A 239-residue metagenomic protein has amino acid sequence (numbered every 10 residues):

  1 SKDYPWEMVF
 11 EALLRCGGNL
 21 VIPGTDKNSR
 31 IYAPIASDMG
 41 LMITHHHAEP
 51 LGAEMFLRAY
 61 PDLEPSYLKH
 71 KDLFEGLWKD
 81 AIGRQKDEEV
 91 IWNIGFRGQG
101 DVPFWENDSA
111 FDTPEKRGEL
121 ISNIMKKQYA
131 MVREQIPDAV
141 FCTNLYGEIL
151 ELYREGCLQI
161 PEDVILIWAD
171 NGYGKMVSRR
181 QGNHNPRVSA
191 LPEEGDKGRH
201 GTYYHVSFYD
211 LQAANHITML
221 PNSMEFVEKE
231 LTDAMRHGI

Functional and structural regions predicted by a protein language model:
S1, A48, I94-D101, Y204-S207: Short loop/turn segments at strand-loop or loop-helix junctions that form parts of catalytic or ligand-binding pockets
K2-M39, H46, P50: A conserved hydrophobic secondary-structure block that centers on an alpha-helix together with its immediately flanking
D3-E7, R15, T25-R30, L68-E75 (+5 more regions): Conserved structured core elements
L14, N19-G24, H47, W168-G174 (+1 more regions): Structured mid-domain segments that build the active-site/substrate or prosthetic-cofactor binding neighborhood
G18, M42-L51, L57-L63, Y67-I82: Active-site cavity-forming subdomains of large catalytic enzyme subunits
D26-D38, P65-K197: Gly/Pro-rich turn-and-neighbor structural signature
H45-E54, A139-L145, W168-A169, H205: A generic structural motif
A53-F56, D101-W105, D210-A213: Short acidic/His/Gly/Ser-rich catalytic and metal-binding motifs that mark active-site loops of diverse hydrolases
